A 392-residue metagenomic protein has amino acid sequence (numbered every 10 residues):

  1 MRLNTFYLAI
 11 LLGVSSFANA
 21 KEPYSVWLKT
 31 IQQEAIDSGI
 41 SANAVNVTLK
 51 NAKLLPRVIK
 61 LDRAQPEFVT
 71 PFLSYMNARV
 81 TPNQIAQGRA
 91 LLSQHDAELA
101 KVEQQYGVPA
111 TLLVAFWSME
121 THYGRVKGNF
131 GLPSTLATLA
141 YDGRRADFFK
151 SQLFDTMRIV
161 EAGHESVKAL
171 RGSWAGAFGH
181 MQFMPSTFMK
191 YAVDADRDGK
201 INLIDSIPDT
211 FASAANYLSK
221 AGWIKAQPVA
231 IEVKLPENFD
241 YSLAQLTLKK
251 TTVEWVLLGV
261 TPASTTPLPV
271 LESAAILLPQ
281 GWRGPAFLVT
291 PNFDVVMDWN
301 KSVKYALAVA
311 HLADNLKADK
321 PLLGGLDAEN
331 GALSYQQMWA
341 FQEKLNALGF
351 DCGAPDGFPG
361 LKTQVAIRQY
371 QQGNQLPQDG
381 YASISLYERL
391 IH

Functional and structural regions predicted by a protein language model:
M1-Y7: Bacterial N-terminal signal peptides that target proteins for export
Y7-L8, A18: Cleavable N-terminal signal peptides
G13-F17: N-terminal signal peptide c-region/cleavage motif recognized by signal peptidases
N19-L28: Cleaved targeting-peptide boundary
A35: Intrinsically disordered, low-complexity polar regions and short flexible loop motifs
I40-L271, G284-F287, V295-A313, K317-Y335 (+1 more regions): Catalytic glycan-binding domains that act on GlcNAc-containing polysaccharides
L333-M338, N346-L390: Short acidic, glycine/serine/threonine-rich helix-capping segments at coil-helix boundaries
E343: Copper-binding active sites and cupredoxin-like electron-transfer domains, recognizing His/Cys-rich ligand loops
